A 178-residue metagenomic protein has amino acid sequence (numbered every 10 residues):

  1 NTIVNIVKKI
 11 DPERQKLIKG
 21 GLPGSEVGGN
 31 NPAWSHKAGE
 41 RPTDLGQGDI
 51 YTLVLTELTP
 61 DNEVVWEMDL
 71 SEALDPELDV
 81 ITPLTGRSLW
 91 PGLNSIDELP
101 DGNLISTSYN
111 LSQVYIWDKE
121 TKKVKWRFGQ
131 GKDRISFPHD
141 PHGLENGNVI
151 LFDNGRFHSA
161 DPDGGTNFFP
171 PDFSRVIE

Functional and structural regions predicted by a protein language model:
N1-E178: Histidine-/acidic-rich catalytic cores in large beta-rich domains
